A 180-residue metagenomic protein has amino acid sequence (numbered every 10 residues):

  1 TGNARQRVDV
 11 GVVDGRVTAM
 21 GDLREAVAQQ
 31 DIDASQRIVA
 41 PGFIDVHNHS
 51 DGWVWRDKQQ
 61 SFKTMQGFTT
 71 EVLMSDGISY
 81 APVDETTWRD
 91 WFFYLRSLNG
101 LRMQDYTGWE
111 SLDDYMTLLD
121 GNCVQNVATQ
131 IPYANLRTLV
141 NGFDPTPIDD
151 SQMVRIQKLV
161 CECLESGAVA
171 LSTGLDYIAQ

Functional and structural regions predicted by a protein language model:
T1-G42: Histidine-rich, glycine-flanked metal-binding segment
V10, G15, Q36, H47 (+3 more regions): Divalent metal-coordination and catalytic microenvironments
D14-R16, S75-G77, L175: Short glycine-rich, polar/acidic loop-and-turn segments at beta strand-coil junctions
E25-M74: Replace "His-x-His-based motif
H49, P132-A134, G174-I178: Active-site beta-loop-alpha junctions enriched in small/polar residues
D51-V54, I78-A81, D176-Q180: Active-site environment of divalent metal-dependent phosphoester hydrolases
R56-V169: Divalent-metal coordination cores built from histidine and acidic residues
S166-Q180: Active-site core of metal-dependent hydrolases
